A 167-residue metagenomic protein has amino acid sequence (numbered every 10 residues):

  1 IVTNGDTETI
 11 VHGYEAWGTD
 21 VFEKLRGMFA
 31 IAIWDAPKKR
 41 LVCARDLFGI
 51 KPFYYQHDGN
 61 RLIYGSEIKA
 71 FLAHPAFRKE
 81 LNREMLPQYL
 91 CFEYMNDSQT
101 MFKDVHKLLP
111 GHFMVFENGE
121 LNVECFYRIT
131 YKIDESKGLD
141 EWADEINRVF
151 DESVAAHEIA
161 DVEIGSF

Functional and structural regions predicted by a protein language model:
I1-F167: Cysteine-centered catalytic environments shared across enzyme families
